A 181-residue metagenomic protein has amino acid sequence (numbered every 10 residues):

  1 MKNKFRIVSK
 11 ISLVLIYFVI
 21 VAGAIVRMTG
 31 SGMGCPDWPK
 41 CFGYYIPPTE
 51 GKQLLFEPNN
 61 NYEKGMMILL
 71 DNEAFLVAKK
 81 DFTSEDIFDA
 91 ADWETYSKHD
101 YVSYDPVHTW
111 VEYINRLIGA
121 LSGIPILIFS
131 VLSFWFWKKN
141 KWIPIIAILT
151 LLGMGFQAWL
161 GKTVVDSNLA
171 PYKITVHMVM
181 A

Functional and structural regions predicted by a protein language model:
M1-N3, W135-P144: Membrane-interface helix-boundary motifs at transmembrane edges
I7-S9, N140-T150: Membrane-interfacial loop-to-transmembrane alpha-helix junctions, especially the N-terminal start
V8-G32: N-terminal signal-anchor transmembrane alpha helix
I25-R27, D92-T95, M154-A170: C-terminal ends of transmembrane alpha-helices and the immediately adjacent extracellular/lumenal or cytosolic loop
C35, C41: Short cysteine clusters
N59-S122: Individual transmembrane alpha-helix segments
A120-F136: Membrane-interfacial alpha-helical segments at the cytosolic side of multi-pass membrane proteins
S167-M180: Non-cytosolic membrane-interface motifs at loop->transmembrane helix junctions
